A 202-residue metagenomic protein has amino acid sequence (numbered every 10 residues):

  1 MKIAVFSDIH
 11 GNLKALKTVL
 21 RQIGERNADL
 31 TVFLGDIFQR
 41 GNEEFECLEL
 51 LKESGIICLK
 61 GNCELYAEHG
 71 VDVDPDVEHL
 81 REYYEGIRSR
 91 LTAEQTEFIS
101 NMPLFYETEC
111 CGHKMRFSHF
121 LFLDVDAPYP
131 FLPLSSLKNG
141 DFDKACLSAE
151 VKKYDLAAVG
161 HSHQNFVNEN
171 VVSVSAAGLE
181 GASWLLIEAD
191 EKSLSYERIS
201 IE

Functional and structural regions predicted by a protein language model:
M1-A4, E107-R116, E169-V171, S193-L194: Beta-strand-turn-beta hairpins that frame and shape the catalytic cleft of phosphate-ester-processing enzymes
M1-I56: N-terminal active-site segment of His-dependent metallophosphoesterases
F6-S7, T31-D36, R40, I57-N62 (+3 more regions): Active-site neighborhood of phospho(di)ester-bond hydrolases with catalytic His/Asp-centered motifs
H10-A15, Q39-N42, C63-E68, L123-D124 (+2 more regions): Active-site environment of divalent metal-dependent phosphoester hydrolases
I23-N27, C110, E150-K153, L186: Glycine-rich phosphate-binding loop signature in dinucleotide/nucleotide-binding domains
C47, E53-T108, S135-E150: Active-site neighborhood of divalent metal-dependent phosphoester bond hydrolases
M102-F131: Internal, conserved structured core segments that host functional sites
L134-E197: Conserved beta-sheet core of the metallophosphoesterase superfamily
